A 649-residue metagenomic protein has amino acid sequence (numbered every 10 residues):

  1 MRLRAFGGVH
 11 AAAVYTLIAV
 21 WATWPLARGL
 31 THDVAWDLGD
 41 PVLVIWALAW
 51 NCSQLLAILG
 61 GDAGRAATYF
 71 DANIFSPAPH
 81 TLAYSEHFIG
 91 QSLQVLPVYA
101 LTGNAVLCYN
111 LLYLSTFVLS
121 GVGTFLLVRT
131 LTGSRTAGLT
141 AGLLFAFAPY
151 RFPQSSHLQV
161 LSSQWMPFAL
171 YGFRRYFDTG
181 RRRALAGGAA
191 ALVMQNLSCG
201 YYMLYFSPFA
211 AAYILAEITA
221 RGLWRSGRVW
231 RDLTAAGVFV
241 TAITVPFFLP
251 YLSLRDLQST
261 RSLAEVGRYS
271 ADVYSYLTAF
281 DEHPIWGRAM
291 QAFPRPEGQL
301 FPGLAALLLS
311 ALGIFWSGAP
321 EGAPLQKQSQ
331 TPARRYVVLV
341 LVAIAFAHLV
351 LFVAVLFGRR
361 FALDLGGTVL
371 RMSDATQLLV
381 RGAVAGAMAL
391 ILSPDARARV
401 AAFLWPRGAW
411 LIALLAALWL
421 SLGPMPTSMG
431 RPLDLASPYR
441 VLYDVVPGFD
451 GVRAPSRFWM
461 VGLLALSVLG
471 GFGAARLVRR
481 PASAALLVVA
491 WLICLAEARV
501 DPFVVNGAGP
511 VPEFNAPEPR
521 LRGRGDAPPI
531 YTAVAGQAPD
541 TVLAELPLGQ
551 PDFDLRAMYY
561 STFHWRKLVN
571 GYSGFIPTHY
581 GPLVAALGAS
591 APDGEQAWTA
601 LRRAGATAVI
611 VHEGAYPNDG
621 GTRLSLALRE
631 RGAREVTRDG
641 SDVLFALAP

Functional and structural regions predicted by a protein language model:
H10-T16, A190-A191, W224-L249, L263-R268 (+4 more regions): Hydrophobic alpha-helical membrane-interfacial segments at the cytosolic entry of transmembrane helices
Y15-W21, L111-T219, A236-F247, A490-R499: Membrane-embedded helix bundles of polyisoprenyl
I18-S120, L144-S163, S198, G267-P294 (+2 more regions): Membrane-interface coil-to-helix junctions
L38-Q54, V245-W316, G358-D364, T368-Q377 (+3 more regions): Periplasmic/ER-lumenal interhelical loops and adjacent helix-loop junctions in multi-pass membrane proteins
P41, V478, V489-P649: Extracytoplasmic
R175-F177, F206-T241, G313-S329, G386-V400: Perimembrane helix-loop-helix junctions
G237-T241, V342-A345, V468, A474-R499: Signature aromatic-anchored transmembrane alpha helix within multi-pass, membrane-resident enzymes that catalyze glycan
P302-G322, T331-V338, I344-A345, A383-F403 (+2 more regions): Hydrophobic, aromatic-rich transmembrane alpha-helices and their immediate juxtamembrane boundary segments
